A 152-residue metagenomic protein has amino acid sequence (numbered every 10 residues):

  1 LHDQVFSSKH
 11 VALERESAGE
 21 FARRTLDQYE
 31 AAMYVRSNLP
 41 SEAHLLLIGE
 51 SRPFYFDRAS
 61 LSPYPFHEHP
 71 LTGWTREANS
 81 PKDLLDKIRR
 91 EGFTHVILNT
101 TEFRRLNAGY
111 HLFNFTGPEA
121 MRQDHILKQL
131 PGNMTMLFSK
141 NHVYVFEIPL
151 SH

Functional and structural regions predicted by a protein language model:
L1-Q4, T100-L106: Short, solvent-exposed beta-strand-terminating loops
L1-Y34, E50-P53: Membrane-proximal, lumen/periplasm-facing interface regions of secretory-pathway glyco- and lipid-modifying enzymes
R36-S41, L46-I88, V96, R104-Q129: Extracytoplasmic
E91: Active-site charged/polar residues at nucleotide-handling catalytic sites that mediate phosphoryl, nucleotidyl
K128-S139: Short secondary-structure junctions
K140-V145: Short hydrophobic/aromatic beta-strand or adjacent loop that forms the aromatic wall/cage of a ligand/substrate-binding
F146-H152: Short beta-strand-to-coil "C-cap" segments at the C-terminal boundary of structured domains/repeats, marking
